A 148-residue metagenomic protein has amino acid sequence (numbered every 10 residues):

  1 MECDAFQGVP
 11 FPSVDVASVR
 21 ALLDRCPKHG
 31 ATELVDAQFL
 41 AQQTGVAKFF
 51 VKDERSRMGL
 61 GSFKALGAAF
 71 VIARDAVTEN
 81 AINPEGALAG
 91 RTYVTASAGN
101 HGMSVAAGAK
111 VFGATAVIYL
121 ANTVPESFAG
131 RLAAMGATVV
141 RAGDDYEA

Functional and structural regions predicted by a protein language model:
M1-A148: PLP-dependent amino-acid enzyme catalytic core
